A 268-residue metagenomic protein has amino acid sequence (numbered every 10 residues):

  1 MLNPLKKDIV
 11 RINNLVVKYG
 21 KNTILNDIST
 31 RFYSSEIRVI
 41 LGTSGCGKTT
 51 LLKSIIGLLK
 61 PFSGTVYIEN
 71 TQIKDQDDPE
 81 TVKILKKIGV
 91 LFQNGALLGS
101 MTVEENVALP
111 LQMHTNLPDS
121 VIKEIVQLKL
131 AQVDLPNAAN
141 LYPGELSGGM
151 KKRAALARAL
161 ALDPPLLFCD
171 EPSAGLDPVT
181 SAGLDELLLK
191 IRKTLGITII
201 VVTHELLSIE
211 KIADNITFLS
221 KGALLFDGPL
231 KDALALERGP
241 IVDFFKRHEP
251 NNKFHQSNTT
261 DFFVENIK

Functional and structural regions predicted by a protein language model:
I56: Helix-to-loop junction immediately C-terminal to a conserved catalytic motif
I73-G89, A233-L236: ABC ATPase NBD coupling module
D119-N137: Conserved ABC ATPase "signature" region
Y142-L146, M150: Conserved ABC ATPase signature
A161-P165: A short, proline-enriched helix->beta-strand linker immediately N-terminal to the Walker B motif in ABC-type P-loop
L167-D170: Catalytic Walker B motif of ABC-type/P-loop ATPase nucleotide-binding domains
P178-T180: Helix N-cap at the start of a conserved alpha-helix in ABC-type nucleotide-binding domains
